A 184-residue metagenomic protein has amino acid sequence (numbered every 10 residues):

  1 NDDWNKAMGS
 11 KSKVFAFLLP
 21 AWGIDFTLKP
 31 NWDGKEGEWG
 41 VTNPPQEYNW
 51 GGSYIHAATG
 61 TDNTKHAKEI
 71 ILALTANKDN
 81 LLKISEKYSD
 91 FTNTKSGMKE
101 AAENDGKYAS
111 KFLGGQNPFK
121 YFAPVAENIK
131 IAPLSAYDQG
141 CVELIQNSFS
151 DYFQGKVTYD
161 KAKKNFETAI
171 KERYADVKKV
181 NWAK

Functional and structural regions predicted by a protein language model:
N1-E69: Extracytoplasmic/periplasmic substrate-binding proteins
K13-F15, D79-N80, V157-T158, A175: Generic structural signal for secondary-structure transition and capping sites
D25, S53-Q139, S150, D160 (+1 more regions): Mature extracytoplasmic/periplasmic domains
G140, L144-G155: Solvent-exposed, amphipathic alpha-helical segments
D151-F166: Short, charged, surface-exposed loops that flank catalytic or proteolytic processing sites
T168-K184: Short, low-complexity disordered leader/linker segments with a strong preference for bacterial N-terminal type II
